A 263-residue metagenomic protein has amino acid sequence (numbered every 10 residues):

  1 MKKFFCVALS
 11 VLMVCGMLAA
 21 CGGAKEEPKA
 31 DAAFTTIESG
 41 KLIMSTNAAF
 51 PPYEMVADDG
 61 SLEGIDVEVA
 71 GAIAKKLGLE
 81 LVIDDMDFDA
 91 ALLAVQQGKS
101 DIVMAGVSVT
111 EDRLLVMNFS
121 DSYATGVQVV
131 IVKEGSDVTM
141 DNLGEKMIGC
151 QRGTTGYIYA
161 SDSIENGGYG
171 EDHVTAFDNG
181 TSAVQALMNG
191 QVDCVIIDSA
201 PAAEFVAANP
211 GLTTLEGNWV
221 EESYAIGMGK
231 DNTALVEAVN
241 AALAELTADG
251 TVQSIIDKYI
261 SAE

Functional and structural regions predicted by a protein language model:
M1-K41, E263: Short, low-complexity disordered leader/linker segments with a strong preference for bacterial N-terminal type II
K29-G106: Extracytoplasmic small-molecule ligand-binding "clamshell" domains of the periplasmic binding protein/Venus flytrap
A48, A124-V132, S199, A203-A244 (+1 more regions): Periplasmic-binding protein-like
A48-P51, L62-K75, V107, V127-T181 (+2 more regions): Bilobed "Venus flytrap"/periplasmic-binding protein-like clamshell domains and structurally analogous long
V67, V82-A94, G135, V174-N189 (+1 more regions): Short helix-initiation/N-cap motifs at beta->coil->alpha
V67-K76, S136, N142-M147, R152-T155 (+1 more regions): Extended ligand-binding regions for polar small-molecule ligands
G71, K75, E80-N142, T213 (+1 more regions): Acidic, polar ligand-binding/catalytic clefts
A90, V107-L115, S161, A186-V220: A ligand-binding cleft/hinge motif common to bilobed small-molecule-binding domains
